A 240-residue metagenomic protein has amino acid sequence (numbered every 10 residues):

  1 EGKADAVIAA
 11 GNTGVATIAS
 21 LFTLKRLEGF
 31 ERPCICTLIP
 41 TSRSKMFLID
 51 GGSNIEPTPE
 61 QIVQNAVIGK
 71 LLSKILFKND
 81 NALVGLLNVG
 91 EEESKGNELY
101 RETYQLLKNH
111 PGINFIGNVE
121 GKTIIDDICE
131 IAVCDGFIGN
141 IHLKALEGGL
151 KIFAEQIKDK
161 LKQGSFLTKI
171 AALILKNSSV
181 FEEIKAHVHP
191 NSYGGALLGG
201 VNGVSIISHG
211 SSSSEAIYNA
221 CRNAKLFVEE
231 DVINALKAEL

Functional and structural regions predicted by a protein language model:
E1-K3, S53-E56, N118-D126, H189-P190: Glycine-rich oxoanion-binding loops at beta->alpha junctions
E1-R32: N-terminal glycine-rich phosphate/adenylate-binding segment common to multiple enzyme folds
A6-A10, I49, N114-N118: General beta-strand structural signal in soluble alpha/beta enzymes
N12-V15, V89-E92, F137-N140, S211: Short glycine-rich anion-binding loops that position phosphate/pyrophosphate groups of nucleotides and phosphorylated
T17-T23, E60-Q61, G96-Y100, L143-L146: Short acidic, glycine/serine/threonine-rich loops at helix termini
S20-R32, T41-L48, I128-A132, G136-L240: Glycine-rich phosphate/nucleotide-binding loop
E31-I39, G69-I75: Short, charged beta->alpha transition segments
I55-G121, E130-I131, D135: Glycine-rich phosphate/diphosphate-binding loop of Rossmann-like nucleotide-binding domains
